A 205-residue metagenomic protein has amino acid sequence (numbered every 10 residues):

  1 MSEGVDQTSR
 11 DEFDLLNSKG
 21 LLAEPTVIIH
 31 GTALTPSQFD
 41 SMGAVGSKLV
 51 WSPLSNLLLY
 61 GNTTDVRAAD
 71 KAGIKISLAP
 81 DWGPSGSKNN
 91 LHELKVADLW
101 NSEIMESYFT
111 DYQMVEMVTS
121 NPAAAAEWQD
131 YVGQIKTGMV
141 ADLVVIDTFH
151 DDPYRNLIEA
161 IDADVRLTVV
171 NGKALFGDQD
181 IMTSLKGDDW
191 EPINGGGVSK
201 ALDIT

Functional and structural regions predicted by a protein language model:
M1-P84: Active-site core of metal-dependent hydrolases
I28, M42, L49, D81 (+6 more regions): Divalent metal-coordination and catalytic microenvironments
G31-A33, S102, F149, K173: Flexible loop residues that form catalytic and substrate-binding hotspots at small-molecule/glycan-binding clefts
L58-T64, G86-N89, N156, D178: Short, charged, surface-exposed secondary-structure boundary motifs
T64-A68, A72, H92-K95, A160-I161: Short low-complexity, flexible loop/linker segments enriched in glycine and/or proline with clustered acidic
S77-W82, L99-T110, P153-R155: Short beta-alpha connecting loops at secondary-structure transitions that line or flank enzyme active sites
N90-D98, V118-T119: Structural motif of enzymes handling amino- and sulfur-group chemistry
E116-T205: Active-site microenvironment of metallo-dependent hydrolases
